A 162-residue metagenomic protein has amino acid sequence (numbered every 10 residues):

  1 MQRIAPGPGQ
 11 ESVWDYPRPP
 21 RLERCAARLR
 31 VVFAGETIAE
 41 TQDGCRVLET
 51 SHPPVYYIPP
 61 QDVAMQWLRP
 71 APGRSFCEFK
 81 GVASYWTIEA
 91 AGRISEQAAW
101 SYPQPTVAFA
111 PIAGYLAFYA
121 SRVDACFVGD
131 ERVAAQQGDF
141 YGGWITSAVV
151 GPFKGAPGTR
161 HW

Functional and structural regions predicted by a protein language model:
M1-W162: Terminal leader/tail segments of proteins
